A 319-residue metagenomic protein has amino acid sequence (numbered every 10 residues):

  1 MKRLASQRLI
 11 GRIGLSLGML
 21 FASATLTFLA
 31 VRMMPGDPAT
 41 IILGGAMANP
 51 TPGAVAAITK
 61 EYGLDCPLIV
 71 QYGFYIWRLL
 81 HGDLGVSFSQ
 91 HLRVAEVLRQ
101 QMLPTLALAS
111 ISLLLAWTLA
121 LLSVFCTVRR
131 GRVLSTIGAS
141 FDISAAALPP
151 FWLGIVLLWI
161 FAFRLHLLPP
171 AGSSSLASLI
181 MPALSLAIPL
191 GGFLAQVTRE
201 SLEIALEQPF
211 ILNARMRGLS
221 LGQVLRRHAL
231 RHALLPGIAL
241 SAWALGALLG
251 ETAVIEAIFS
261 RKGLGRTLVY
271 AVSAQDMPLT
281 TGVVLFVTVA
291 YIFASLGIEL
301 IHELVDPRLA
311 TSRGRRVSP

Functional and structural regions predicted by a protein language model:
K2-R8, L98-L134, S173-P319: Alpha-helical transmembrane segments of integral membrane proteins, especially multi-pass inner/plasma-membrane
I10-S16: N-terminal signal-anchor/signal peptide hydrophobic helix marking the start of the first transmembrane segment
L15, S23, A46-M47, L115-A116 (+5 more regions): Transmembrane alpha-helical core residues of multi-pass small-molecule transporters, especially secondary transporters
L20, A24, F28-M33, I41 (+6 more regions): Membrane-embedded alpha-helical segments of multi-pass transporters/permeases
L20-I69, H166-S178: Hydrophobic alpha-helical transmembrane segments of membrane transport/permease proteins and related membrane-embedded
M34, A145-L148, L249: Transmembrane helix irregularities
I58-E96: Short membrane-interfacial helix/loop motifs at transmembrane-helix boundaries
A139-E200: Membrane-water interface segments at transmembrane-helix boundaries in multipass membrane proteins
